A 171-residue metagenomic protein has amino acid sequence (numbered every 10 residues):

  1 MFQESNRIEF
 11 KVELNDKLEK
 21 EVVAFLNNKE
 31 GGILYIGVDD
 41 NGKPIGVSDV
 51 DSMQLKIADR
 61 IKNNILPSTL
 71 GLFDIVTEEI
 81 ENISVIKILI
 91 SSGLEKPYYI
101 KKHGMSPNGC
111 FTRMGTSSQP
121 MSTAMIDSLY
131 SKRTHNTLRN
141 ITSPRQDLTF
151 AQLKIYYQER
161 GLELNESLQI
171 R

Functional and structural regions predicted by a protein language model:
M1-R171: Conserved N-terminal catalytic/coupling substructures associated with nucleotide/phosphate chemistry
